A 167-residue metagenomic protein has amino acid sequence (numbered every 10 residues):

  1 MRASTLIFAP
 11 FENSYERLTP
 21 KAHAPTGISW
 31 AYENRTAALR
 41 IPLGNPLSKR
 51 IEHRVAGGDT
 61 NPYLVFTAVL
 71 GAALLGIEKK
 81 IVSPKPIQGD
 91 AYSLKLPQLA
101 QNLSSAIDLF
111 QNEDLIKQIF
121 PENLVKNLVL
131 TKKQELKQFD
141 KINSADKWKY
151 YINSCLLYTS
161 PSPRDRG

Functional and structural regions predicted by a protein language model:
M1-I87, A91-Y92, L96: Active-site capping/gating regions of soluble enzymes
V82-L157: Non-catalytic interaction/regulatory segments
Y158-D165: Conserved small/polar residues in nucleotide/adenosyl-binding loops
